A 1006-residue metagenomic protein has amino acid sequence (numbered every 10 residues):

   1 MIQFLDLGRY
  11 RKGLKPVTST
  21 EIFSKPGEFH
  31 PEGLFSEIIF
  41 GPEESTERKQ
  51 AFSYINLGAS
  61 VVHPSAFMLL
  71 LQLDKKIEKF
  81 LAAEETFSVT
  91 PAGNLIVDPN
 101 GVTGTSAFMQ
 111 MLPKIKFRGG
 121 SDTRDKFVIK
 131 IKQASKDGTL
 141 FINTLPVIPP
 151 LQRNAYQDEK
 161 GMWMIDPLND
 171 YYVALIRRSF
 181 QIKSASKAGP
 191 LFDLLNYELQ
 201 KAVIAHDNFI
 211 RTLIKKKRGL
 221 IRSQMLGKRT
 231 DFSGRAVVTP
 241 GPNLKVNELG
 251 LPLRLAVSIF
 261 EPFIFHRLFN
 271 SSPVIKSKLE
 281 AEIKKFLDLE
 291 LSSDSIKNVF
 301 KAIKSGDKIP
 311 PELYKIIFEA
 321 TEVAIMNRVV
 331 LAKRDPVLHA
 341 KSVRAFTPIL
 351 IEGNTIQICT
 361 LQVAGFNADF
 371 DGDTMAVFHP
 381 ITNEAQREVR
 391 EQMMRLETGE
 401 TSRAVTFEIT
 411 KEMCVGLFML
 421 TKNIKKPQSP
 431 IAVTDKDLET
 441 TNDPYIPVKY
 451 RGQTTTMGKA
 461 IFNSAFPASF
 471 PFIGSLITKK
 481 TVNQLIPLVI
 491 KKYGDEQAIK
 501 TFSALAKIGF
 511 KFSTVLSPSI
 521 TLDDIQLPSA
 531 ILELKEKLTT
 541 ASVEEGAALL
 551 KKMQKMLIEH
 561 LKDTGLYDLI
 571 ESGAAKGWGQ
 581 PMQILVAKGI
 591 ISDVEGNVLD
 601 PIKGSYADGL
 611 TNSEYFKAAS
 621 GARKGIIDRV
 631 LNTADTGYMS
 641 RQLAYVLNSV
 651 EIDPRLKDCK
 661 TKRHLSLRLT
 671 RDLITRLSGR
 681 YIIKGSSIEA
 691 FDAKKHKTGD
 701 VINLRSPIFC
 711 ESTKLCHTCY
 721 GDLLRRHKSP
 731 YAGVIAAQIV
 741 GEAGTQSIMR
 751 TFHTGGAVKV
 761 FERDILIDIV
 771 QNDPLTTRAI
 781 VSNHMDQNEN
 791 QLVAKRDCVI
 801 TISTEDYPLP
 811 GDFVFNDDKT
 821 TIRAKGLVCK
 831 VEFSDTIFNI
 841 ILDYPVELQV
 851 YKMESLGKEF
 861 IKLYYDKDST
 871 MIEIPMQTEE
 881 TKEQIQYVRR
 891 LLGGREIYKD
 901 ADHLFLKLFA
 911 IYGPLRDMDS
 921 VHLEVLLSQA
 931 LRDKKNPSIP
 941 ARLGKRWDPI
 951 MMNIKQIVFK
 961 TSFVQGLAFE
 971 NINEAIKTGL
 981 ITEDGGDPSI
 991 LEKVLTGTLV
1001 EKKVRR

Functional and structural regions predicted by a protein language model:
M1-G741, T745-D773, P808-L809, L842-K852 (+2 more regions): Conserved core architecture of multi-subunit DNA-directed RNA polymerases
E43, R763, Q791-K795, I822 (+2 more regions): Short coil-to-beta-strand transition motifs
I531-K537, S640, K660, D984-R1006: Long, highly charged low-complexity segments enriched in Glu/Asp and Lys/Arg with interspersed Ser/Thr
I748-G756, V760, N839-I841, Y864 (+5 more regions): Conserved mixed alpha/beta catalytic, RNA-binding, or beta-rich assembly cores of soluble enzyme, regulatory
D768-I822, I840: Acidic, low-complexity mobile loops and tails
V781, I822-A824, I861-Y865: Short linear proline/tyrosine/threonine-rich motifs used for host-factor recruitment and membrane trafficking/assembly
N790, R796, P808-K819, K825-V828 (+3 more regions): A structural signal for short beta-strand/turn segments enriched in small hydrophobics and glycine
R895-K1002: Extended, low-charge hydrophobic alpha-helical regions
